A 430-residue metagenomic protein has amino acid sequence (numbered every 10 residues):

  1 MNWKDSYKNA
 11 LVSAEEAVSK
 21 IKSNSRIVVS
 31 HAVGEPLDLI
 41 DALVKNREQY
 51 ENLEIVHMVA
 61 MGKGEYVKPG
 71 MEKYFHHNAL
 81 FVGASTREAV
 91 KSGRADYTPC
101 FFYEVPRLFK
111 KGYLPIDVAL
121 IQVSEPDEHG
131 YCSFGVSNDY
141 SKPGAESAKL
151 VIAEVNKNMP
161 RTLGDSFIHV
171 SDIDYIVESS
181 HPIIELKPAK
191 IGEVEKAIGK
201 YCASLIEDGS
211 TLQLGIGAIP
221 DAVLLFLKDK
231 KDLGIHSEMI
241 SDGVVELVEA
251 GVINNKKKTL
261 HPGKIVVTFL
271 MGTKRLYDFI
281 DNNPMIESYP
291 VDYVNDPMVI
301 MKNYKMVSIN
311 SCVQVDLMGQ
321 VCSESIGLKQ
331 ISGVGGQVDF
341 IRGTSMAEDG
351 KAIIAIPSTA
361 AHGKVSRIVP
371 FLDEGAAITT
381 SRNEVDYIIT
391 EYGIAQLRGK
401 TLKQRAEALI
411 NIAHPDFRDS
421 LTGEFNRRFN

Functional and structural regions predicted by a protein language model:
M1-N430: Conserved alpha/beta enzyme-core scaffold
